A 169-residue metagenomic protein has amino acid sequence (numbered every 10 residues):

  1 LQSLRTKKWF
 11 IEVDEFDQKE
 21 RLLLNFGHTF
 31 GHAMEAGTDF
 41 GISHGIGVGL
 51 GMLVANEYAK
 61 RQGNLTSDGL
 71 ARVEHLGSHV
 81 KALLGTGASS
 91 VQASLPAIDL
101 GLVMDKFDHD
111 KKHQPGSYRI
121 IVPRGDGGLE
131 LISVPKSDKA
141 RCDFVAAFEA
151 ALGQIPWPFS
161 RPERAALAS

Functional and structural regions predicted by a protein language model:
L1-L102: Active-site segments that bind and position negatively charged phosphate/pyrophosphate groups
N64-S169: C-terminal charged capping/lid subdomain of soluble metabolic enzymes
